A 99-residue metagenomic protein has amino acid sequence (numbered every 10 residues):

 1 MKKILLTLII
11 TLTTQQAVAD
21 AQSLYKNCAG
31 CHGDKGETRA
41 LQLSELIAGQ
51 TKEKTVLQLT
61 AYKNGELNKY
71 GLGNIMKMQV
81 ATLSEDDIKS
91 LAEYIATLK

Functional and structural regions predicted by a protein language model:
I4-T13: Sec-dependent N-terminal signal peptides
T13-D20: Sec/Tat signal peptide C-region and signal peptidase I cleavage site
A21-K26, E37, L67-L72: Short sequence/structural segments immediately N-terminal
C28-D34, L91: The canonical Cys-X-X-Cys-His
G36-E66, K77-M78: Gly/Gly-Pro-rich "capping" loops immediately C-terminal to redox-active cysteine motifs in periplasmic/lumenal
Q79-K99: C-terminal capping alpha-helices of c-type cytochrome domains
